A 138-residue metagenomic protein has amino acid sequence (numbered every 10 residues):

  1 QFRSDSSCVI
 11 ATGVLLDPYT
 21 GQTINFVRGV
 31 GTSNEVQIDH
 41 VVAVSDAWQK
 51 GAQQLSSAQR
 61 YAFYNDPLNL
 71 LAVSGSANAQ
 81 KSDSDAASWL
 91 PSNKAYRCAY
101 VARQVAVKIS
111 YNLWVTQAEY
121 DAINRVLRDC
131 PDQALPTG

Functional and structural regions predicted by a protein language model:
Q1-R3: N-terminal Sec/ER secretory leader and immediately downstream segment of secreted/extracellular precursors
S6, I10, L15-G138: Domain-level detector of nuclease and nuclease-like folds in predominantly extracellular/periplasmic contexts
